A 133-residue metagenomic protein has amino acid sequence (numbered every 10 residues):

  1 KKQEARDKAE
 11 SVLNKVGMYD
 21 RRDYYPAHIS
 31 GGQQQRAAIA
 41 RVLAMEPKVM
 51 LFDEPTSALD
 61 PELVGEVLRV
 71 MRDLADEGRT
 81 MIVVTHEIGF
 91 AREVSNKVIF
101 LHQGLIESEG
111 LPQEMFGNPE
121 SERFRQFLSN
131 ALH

Functional and structural regions predicted by a protein language model:
K1-Q103, E107-E109: ABC family nucleotide-binding domain
H102, E107, Q113-H133: C-terminal boundary and immediately downstream tail of ABC-type ATPase nucleotide-binding domains
